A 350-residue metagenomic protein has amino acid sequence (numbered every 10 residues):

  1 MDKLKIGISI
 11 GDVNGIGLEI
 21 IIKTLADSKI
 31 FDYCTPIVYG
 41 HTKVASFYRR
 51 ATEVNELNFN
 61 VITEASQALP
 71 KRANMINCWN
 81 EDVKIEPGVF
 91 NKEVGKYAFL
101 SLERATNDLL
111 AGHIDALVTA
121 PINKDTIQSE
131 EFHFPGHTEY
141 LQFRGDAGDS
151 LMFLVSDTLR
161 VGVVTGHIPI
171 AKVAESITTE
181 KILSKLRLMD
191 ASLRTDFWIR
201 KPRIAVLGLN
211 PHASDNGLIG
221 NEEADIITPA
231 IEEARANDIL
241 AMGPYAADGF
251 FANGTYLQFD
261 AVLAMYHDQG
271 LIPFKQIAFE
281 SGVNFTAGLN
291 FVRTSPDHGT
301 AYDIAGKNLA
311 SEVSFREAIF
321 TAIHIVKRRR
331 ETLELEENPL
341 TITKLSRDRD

Functional and structural regions predicted by a protein language model:
M1-H137, E180-M265, Q269-K275, S281-G282 (+3 more regions): Contiguous, glycine/small-aliphatic-enriched amphipathic segments in soluble metabolic enzymes
R144-L159, L289-D303: Short, flexible loop segments at boundaries between secondary-structure elements
L154-L183: Ligand-binding beta-strand-loop-alpha-helix segment within the catalytic cores of soluble metabolic enzymes
